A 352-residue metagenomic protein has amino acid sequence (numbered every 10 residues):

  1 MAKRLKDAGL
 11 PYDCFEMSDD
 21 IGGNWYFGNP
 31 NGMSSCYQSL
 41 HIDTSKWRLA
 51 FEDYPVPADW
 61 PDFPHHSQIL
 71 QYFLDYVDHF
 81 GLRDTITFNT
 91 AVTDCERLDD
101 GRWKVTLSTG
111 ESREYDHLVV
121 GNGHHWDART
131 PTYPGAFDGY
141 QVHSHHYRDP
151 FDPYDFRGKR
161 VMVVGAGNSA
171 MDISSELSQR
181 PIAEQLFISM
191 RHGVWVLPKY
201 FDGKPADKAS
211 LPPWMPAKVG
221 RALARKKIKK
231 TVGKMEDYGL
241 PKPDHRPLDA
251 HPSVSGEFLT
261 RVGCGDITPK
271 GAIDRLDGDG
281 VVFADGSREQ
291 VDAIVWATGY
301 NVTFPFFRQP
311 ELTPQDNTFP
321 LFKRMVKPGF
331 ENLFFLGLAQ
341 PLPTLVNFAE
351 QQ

Functional and structural regions predicted by a protein language model:
M1-S39, P55-V194, K199-Y200, P213-Q352: Flavin (primarily FAD) cofactor-binding/catalytic cores of flavoenzymes
D43: Conserved Class I S-adenosyl-L-methionine
W47-R48: Aromatic- and acidic-residue-enriched carbohydrate-binding clefts of CAZyme catalytic domains
